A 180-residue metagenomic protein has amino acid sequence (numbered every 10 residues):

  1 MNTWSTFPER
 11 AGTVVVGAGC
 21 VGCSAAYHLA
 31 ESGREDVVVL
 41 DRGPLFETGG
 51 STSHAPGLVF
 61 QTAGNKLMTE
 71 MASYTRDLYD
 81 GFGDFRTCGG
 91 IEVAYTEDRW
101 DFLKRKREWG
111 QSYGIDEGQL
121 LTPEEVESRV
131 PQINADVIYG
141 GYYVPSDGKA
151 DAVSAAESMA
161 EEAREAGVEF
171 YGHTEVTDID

Functional and structural regions predicted by a protein language model:
M1-A11: A short, basic/flexible loop-to-alpha-helix module at the beginning of a structural domain
A11-V38: N-terminal Rossmann-like FAD-binding beta1-loop-alpha1 element of flavoenzymes
A30-T52: Glycine-rich FAD pyrophosphate-binding loop
E35-D36, D116, E169: Residue-level detector of anion-binding/catalytic polar loops
G43-L45, V126, M159: Short beta-to-alpha linker loops that shape the active-site pocket of alpha/beta-hydrolase fold enzymes
G49-P56, P131-I133: Short, flexible, mixed-charge acidic loops at enzyme active sites
A55-R129: Dinucleotide-binding Rossmann-like beta1-alpha1 core, especially the glycine-rich loop that anchors the ADP
Y142-D180: Helical element adjacent to the flavin cofactor pocket in flavoenzyme catalytic cores
